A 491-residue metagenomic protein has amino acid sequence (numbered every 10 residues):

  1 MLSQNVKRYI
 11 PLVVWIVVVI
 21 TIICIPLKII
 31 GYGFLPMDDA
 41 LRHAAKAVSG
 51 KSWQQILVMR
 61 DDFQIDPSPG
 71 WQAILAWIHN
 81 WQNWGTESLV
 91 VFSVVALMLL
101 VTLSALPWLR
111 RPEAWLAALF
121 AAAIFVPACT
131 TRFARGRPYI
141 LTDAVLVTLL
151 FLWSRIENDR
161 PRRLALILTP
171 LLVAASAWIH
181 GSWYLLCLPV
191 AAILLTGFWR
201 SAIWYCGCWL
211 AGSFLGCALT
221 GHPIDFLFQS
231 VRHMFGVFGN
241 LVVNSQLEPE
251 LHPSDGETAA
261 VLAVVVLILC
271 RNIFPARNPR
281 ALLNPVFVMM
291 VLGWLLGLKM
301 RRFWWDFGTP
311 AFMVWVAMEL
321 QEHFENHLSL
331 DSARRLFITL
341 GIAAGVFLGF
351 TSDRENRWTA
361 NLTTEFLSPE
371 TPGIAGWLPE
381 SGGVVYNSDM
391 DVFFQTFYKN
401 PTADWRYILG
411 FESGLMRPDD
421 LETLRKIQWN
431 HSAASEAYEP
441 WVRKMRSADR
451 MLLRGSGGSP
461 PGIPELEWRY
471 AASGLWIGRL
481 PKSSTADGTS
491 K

Functional and structural regions predicted by a protein language model:
C24-R42, V48, R60-S68, R137 (+4 more regions): Transmembrane catalytic cores of multi-pass membrane glycosyltransferases and polysaccharide-assembly enzymes
V91-P112: Transmembrane-helix motifs of polytopic, lipid-linked glycan transferases
V126-T130, F151, L164-G181, P189-A192 (+2 more regions): Membrane-interface alpha helices of multi-pass inner-membrane proteins
R132-L141: Short acidic/glycine- and proline-prone juxtamembrane loop motifs at membrane-interface regions of multi-pass membrane
V147-A165, T196, I268-R277: Membrane-interface transmembrane helices that cradle and orient dolichyl/undecaprenyl
S329-L378, M390-F394, S413-L415, K426-Y438 (+2 more regions): Membrane-proximal, lumen/periplasm-facing interface regions of secretory-pathway glyco- and lipid-modifying enzymes
W377-T423, K444, A448-S456: Short periplasmic/luminal acceptor-recognition loop of GT-C membrane glycosyltransferases, typified by
P440-K491: Aromatic/acidic, Gly/Pro-rich catalytic loop(s) in extracytoplasmic/lumenal soluble domains of multi-pass membrane
